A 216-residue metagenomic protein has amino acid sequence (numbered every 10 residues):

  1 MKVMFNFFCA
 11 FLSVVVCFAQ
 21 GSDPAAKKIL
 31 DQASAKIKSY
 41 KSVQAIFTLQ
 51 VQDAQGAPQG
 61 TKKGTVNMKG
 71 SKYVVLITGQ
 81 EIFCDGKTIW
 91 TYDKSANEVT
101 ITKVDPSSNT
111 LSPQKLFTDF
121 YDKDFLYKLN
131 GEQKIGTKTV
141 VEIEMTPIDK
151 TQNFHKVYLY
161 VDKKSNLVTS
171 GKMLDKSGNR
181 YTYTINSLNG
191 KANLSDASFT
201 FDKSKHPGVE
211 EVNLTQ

Functional and structural regions predicted by a protein language model:
K2-A10: Sec-dependent signal peptide recognition, specifically the positively charged N-region followed immediately by
V15-A19: Sec/Tat signal peptide C-region and signal peptidase I cleavage site
Q20-S42, I46-Q52, A57-Q59, T88 (+2 more regions): Flexible, processing/modification-adjacent segments and terminal tails in exported/periplasmic/extracellular proteins
V51, C84, T91-Y92, Y160-V161 (+1 more regions): Hydrophobic beta-strand positions
Q55-A57, G79-Q80, G178: Solvent-exposed loop/turn segments connecting transmembrane beta-strands in outer-membrane beta-barrel proteins
T61, G70, I77, F154-K156 (+1 more regions): Short beta-strand-initiation
K63-L111, Y181-T182: An acidic-aromatic
F125-T215: Gly/Pro-enriched, hydrophobic low-complexity segments that function as extracytoplasmic propeptides/linkers
